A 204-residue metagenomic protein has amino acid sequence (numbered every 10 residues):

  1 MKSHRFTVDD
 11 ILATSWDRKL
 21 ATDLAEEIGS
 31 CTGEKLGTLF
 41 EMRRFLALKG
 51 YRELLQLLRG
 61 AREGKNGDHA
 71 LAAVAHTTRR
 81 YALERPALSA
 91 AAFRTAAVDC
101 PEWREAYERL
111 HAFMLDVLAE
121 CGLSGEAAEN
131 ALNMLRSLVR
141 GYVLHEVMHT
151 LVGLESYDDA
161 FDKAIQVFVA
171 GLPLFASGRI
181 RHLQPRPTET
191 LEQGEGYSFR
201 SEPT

Functional and structural regions predicted by a protein language model:
K2-F6, D10, D116-L123, M148-T204: C-terminal peripheral helix-coil segments that are non-catalytic and often amphipathic
F6, D10, D23, G37-G60 (+4 more regions): Alpha-helical structural segments
S15-K19, G29-F45: HTH DNA-binding helix-turn interface
A21, A25, A72, A128-R136: Short, well-structured alpha-helical segments
G29, R136-R140, L144: Amphipathic alpha-helical core segments of compact helical bundles
F45, K49, R59-A87, V98-D99 (+2 more regions): Hydrophobic alpha-helical connector segments
A91-D99, H149: Short linear capping/connector segments at secondary-structure termini
A97-G125, E129-M134, D159-A170: Amphipathic alpha-helical packing segments from all-alpha helical-bundle domains
